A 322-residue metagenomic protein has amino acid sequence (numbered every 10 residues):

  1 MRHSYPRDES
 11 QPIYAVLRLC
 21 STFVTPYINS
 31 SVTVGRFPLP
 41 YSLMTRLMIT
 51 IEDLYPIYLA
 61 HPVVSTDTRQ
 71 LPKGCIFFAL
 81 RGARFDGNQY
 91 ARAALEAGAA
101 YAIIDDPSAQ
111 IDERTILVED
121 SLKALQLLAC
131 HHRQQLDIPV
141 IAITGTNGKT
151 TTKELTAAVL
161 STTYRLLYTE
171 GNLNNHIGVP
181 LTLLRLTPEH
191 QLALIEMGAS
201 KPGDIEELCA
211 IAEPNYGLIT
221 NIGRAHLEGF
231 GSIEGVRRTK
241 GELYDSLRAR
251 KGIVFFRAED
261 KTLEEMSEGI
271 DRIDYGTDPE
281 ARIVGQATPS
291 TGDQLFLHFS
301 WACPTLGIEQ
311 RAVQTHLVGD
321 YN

Functional and structural regions predicted by a protein language model:
M1-L43: Short, C-terminally biased terminal segments at protein or domain edges
Y14, N29-S30, T50-E52, V284: Residues marking helix boundaries in flexible regions
T22, L43-L127, H131, Q310: N-terminal leader/targeting and accessory segments in enzymes
H61-P62, A100, E113, I138 (+4 more regions): A structural micro-motif
T66-D67, F78-R81, T169-E170, I195 (+1 more regions): Thr-Gly-centered strand-to-loop micro-motif
D105-D112, L218-N322: Acidic, Mg2+-coordinating active-site environments of NTP-dependent enzymes
I116, L167, I273: General small-molecule cofactor/ligand-binding pocket signal
L125-A258, T262-I270: Phosphate-binding loop of NTP-binding sites
